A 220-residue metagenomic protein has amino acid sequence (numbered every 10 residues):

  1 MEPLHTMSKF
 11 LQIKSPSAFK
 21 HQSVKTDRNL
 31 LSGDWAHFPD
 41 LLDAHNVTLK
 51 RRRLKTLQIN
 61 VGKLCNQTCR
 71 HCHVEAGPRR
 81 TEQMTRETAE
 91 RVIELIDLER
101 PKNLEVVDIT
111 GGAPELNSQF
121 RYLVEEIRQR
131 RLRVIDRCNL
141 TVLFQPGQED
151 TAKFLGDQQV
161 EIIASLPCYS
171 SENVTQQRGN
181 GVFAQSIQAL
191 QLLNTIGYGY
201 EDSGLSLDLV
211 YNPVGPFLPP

Functional and structural regions predicted by a protein language model:
M1-S23: Intrinsically disordered, low-structural-confidence terminal and linker regions
A18-T110, E115-L132: Conserved alpha-helical substructure of the radical SAM core
R51-R53, G156, E201-S203: Solvent-exposed loop and beta-edge segments used for protein-protein assembly and interaction
T56, A76-R86, P101-N117, R128-G147 (+2 more regions): Core AdoMet radical
C69, P146, V174, F217-P219: Short acidic, gly/pro-rich beta-turn/loop elements at beta-sheet edges and active-site/ligand-binding grooves
E99-P101, N194-D202: Alpha-helix termini
S203-P220: Hydrophobic, aromatic-enriched interface-forming segments
